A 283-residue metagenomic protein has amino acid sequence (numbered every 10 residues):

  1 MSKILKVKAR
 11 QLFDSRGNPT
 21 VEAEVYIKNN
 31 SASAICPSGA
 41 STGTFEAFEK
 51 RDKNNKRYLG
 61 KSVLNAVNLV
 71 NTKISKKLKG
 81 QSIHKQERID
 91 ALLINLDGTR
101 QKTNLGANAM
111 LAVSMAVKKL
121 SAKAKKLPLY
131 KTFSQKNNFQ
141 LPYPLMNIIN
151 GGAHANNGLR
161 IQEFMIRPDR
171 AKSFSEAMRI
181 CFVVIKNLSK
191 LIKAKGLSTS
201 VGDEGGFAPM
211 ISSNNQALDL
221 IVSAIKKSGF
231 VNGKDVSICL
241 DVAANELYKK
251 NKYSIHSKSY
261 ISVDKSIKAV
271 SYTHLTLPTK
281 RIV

Functional and structural regions predicted by a protein language model:
M1-P19: Short, Gly/Pro- and small/polar-rich lid/capping loops
P37-L127, M178: Metal- or metallocofactor-binding catalytic centers and their adjacent structured scaffolds across diverse enzyme
I83-I89, A107, L129-T132, S189-F207 (+2 more regions): Flexible, glycine/charged-enriched surface loops at secondary-structure junctions
F139, A155-S200: Mobile "lid/hinge" segments at catalytic clefts and subdomain interfaces of large enzymes
M146-N147, I238-L240: Hydrophobic faces of well-ordered beta-strands that scaffold small-molecule active sites in alpha/beta enzyme cores
E163-F174, S198-N214, A243-S257: Active-site-proximal beta-alpha loop/turn segments in soluble metabolic enzymes
P209-K226: Active-site pocket-lining segments that scaffold enzyme catalytic pockets across diverse folds
T273-T279: Conserved small/polar residues in nucleotide/adenosyl-binding loops
